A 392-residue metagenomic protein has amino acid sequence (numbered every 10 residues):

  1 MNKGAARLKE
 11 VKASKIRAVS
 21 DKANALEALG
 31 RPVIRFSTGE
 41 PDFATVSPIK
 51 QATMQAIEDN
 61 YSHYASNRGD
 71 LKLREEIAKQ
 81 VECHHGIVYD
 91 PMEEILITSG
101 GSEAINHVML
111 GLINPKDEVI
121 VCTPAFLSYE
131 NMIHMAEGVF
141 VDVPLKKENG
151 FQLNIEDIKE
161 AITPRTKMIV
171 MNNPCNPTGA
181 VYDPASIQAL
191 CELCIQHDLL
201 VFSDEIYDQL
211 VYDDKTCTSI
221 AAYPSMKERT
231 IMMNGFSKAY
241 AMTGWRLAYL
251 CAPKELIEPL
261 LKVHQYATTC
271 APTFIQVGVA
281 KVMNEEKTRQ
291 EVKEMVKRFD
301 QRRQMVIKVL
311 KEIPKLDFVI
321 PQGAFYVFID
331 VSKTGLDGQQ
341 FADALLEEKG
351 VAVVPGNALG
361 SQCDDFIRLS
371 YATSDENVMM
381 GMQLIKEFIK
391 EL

Functional and structural regions predicted by a protein language model:
G4, K9-V19, L26-I34, E40-A56 (+1 more regions): PLP-dependent class I/II
N24, A78, E82, M109-L110: Generic structural signal for well-ordered alpha-helical scaffold segments
T45-A65, A78, C83: Glycine-rich phosphate-binding segment of PLP-dependent enzymes
Y64-T98: Conserved N-terminal alpha-helix of the aminotransferase class I/II PLP-enzyme fold
